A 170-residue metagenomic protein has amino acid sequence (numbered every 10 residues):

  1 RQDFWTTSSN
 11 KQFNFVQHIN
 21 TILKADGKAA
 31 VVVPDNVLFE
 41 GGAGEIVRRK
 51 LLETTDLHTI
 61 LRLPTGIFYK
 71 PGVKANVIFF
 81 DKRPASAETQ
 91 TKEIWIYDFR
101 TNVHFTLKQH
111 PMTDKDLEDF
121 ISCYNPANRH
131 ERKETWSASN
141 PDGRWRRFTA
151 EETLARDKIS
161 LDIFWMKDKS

Functional and structural regions predicted by a protein language model:
R1-S170: A conserved structural/catalytic subdomain of Rossmann-like adenosyl-cofactor enzymes
